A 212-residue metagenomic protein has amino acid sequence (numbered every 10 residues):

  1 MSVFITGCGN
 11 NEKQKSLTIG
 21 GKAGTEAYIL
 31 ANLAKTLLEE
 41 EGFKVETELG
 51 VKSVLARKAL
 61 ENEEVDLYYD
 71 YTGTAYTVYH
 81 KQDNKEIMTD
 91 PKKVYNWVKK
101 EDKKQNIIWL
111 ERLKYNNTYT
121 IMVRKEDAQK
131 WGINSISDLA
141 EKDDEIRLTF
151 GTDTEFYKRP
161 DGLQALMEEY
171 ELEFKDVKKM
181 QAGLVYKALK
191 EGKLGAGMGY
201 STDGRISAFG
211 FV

Functional and structural regions predicted by a protein language model:
F4-G7: C-terminal motif of bacterial Sec signal peptides marking the signal peptidase cleavage site
G9-N11: Bacterial signal peptide processing site
K13-E26, A34, F43-E48, E145-T152: Short, well-ordered beta-strand elements
T25, E46-K58, K175-K187: Short helix-initiation/N-cap motifs at beta->coil->alpha
T25-K44, L60, P160, Q164-E168: Short, polar/charged alpha-helical segment
D66, E145-V212: Ligand-binding pocket segment of bilobal, Venus flytrap-like solute-binding proteins
Y79-K92, W97-L110, K193, R205-V212: Ligand-binding "clamshell"
P91-T149: A conserved helix-loop-strand patch within extracytoplasmic ligand-binding domains of the periplasmic binding
